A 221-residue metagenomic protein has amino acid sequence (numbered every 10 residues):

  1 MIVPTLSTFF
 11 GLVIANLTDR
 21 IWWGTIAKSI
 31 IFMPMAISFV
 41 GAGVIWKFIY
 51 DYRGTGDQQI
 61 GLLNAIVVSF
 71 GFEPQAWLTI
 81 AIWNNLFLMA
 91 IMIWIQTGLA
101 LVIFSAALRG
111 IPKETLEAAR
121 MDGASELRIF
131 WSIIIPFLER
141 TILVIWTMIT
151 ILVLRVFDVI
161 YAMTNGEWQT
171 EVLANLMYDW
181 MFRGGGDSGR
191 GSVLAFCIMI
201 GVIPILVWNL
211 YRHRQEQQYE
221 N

Functional and structural regions predicted by a protein language model:
M1-N221: A structural signal for multi-pass alpha-helical bundles of membrane permease subunits that mediate small-molecule
